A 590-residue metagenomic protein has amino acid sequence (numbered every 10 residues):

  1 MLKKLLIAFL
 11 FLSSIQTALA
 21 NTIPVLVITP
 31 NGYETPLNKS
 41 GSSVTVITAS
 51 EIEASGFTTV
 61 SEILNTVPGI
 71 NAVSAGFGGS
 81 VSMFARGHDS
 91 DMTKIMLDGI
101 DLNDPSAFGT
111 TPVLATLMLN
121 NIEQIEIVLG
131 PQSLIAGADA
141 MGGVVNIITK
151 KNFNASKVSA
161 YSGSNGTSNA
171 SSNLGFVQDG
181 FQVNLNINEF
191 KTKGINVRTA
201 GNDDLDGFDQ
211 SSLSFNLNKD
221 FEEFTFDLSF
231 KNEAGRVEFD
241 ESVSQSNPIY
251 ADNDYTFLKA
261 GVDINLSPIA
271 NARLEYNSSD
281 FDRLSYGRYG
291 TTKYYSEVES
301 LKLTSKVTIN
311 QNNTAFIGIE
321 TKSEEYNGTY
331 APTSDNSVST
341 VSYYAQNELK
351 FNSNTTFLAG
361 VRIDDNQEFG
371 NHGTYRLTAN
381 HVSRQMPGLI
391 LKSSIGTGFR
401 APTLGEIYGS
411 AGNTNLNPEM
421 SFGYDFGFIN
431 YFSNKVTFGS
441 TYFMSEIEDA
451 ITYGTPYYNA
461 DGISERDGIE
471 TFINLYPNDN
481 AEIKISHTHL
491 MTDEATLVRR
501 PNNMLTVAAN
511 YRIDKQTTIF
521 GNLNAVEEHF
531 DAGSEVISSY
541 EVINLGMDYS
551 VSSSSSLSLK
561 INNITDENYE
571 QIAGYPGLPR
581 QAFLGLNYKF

Functional and structural regions predicted by a protein language model:
V25-E53, S82: N-terminal periplasmic "start-of-domain" segments of outer-membrane beta-barrel proteins
V60-I63, V81-F84, M96, P112-M118 (+4 more regions): N-terminal periplasmic accessory domains that precede and gate Gram-negative outer-membrane beta-barrel machines
S61, N65-D101: Extracytoplasmic beta-strand/coil segments of soluble accessory domains associated with Gram-negative outer-membrane
D101-L129: Short acidic/polar hinge/loop motifs at secondary-structure boundaries that mediate gating or recognition
L134, N146, F153-A155, Y161 (+1 more regions): Periplasmic-side early beta-strands and strand-to-turn transitions of outer-membrane beta-barrels
Q245-N265, Y294-E297, M386-Y476, L497-N503 (+2 more regions): Outer-membrane beta-barrel signature, preferentially recognizing the C-terminal barrel domain of Gram-negative
I264-S267, N310-T314, E320, T329-E446 (+5 more regions): Structural signature of Gram-negative outer-membrane beta-barrels, strongest in the C-terminal barrel of TonB-dependent
K350-F357, F443-E446, A460-A532, S550-S556 (+2 more regions): Gram-negative outer-membrane beta-barrel transporters
